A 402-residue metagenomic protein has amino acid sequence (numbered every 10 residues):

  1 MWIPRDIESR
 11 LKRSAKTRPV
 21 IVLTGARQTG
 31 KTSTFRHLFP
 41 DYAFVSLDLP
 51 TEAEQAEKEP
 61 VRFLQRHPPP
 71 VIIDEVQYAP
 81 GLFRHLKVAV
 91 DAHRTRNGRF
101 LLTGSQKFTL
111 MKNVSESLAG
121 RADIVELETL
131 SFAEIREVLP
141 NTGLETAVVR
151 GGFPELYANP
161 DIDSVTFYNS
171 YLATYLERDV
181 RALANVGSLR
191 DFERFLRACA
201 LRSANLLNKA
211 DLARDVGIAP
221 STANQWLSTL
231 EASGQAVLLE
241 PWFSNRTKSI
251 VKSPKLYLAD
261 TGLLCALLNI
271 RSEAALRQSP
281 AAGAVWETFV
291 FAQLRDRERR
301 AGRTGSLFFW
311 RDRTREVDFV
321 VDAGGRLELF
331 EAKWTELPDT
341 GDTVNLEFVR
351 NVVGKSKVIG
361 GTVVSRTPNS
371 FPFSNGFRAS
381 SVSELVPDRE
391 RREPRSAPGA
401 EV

Functional and structural regions predicted by a protein language model:
M1-K12: N-terminal pre-Walker A segment at the start of P-loop NTPase domains
L23: Hydrophobic anchor at the beta1->P-loop junction of P-loop NTPases
K31: Conserved lysine of the Walker
T34: Hydrophobic positions on the alpha1 helix immediately C-terminal to the Walker A/P-loop
F83-L102, E116: Conserved catalytic/switch belt of AAA+ P-loop NTPases
F108-D123, P140: Short regulatory helix/loop adjacent to the ATP-binding pocket of P-loop NTPases
T129, L139, R366-V402: Domain-level recognition of nuclease-like catalytic cores that cleave nucleotide substrates
D161-L327: Accessory nucleic acid-recognition modules appended to NTPase machines
